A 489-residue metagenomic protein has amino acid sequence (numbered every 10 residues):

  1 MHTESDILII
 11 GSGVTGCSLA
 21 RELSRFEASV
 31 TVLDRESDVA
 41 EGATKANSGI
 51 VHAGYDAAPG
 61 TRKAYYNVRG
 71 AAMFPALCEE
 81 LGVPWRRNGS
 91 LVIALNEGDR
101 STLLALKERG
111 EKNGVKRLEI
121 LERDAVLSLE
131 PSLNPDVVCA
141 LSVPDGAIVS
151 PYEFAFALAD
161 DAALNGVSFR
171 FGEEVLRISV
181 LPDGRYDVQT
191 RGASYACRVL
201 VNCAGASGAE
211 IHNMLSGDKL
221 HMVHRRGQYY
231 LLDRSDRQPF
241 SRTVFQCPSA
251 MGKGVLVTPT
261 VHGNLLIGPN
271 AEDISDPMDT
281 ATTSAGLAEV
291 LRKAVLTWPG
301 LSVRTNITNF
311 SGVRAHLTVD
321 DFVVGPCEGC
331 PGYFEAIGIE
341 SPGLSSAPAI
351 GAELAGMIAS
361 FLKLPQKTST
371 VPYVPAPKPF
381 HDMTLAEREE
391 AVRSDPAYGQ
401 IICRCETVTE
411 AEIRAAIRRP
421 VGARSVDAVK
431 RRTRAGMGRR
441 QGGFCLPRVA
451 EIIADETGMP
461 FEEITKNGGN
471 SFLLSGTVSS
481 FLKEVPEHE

Functional and structural regions predicted by a protein language model:
S5-T31: N-terminal Rossmann-like FAD-binding beta1-loop-alpha1 element of flavoenzymes
S18, I178-G268, E272-T283, R292 (+2 more regions): Flavin-dependent oxidoreductases
R25-A46: Glycine-rich FAD pyrophosphate-binding loop
G49-L129, G254-V255: Dinucleotide-binding Rossmann-like beta1-alpha1 core, especially the glycine-rich loop that anchors the ADP
A58, Y65-V68, I93-T102, L141-D160 (+3 more regions): Short beta-strand to alpha-helix junction loop
L141-V199: Helical element adjacent to the flavin cofactor pocket in flavoenzyme catalytic cores
G252, V261-H262, M278-I401, V408-V421 (+1 more regions): C-terminal catalytic lobe of FAD-dependent flavoproteins
M278, T409-R419, G443-F461: Iron-sulfur (Fe-S) cluster-binding segments and ferredoxin-like electron-carrier domains, especially [2Fe-2S]
